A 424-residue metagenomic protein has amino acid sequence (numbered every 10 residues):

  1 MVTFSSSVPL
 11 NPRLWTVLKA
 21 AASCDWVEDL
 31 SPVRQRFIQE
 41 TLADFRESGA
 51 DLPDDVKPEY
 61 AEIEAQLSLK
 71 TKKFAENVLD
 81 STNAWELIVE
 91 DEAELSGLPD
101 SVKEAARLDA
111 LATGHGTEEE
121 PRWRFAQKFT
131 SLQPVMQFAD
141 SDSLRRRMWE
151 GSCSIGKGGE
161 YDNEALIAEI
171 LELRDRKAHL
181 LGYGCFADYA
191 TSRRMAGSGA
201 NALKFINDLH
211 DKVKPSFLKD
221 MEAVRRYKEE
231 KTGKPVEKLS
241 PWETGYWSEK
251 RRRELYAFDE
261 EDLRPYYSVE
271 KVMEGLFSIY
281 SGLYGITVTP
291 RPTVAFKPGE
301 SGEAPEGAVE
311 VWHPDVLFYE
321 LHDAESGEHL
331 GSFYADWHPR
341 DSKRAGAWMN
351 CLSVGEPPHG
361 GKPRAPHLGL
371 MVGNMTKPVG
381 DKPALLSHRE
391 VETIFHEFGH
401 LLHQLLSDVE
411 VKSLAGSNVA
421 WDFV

Functional and structural regions predicted by a protein language model:
M1-L98: N-terminal helix-rich structural modules
D29-A43, M136, E160-L173: Short, 15-30-residue, compositionally biased linear elements with alpha-helical propensity or flexible coil
F37, Q66-K72, E76-A126, A168 (+3 more regions): Active-site-proximal, well-structured secondary-structure segments within enzyme catalytic domains
G49-I63, I155-A187: A conserved hydrophobic secondary-structure block that centers on an alpha-helix together with its immediately flanking
F138-I155: Short, charge-rich amphipathic alpha-helices with coiled-coil/heptad character
C153, H338, T376, G399 (+1 more regions): Hydrophobic alpha-helix feature that most strongly marks membrane-spanning transmembrane helices and their immediate
D175-G182, Y280, K377, A384-L405: Active-site recognition of the HExxH zinc-binding catalytic motif
N350-C351, G380-T393, Q404-V424: Post-HEXXH active-site segment of zinc metalloproteases
